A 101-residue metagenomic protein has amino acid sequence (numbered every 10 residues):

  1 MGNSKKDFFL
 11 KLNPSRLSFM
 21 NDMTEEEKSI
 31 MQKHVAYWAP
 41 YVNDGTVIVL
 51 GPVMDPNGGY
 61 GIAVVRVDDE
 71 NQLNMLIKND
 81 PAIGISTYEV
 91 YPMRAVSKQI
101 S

Functional and structural regions predicted by a protein language model:
M1-S101: Conserved, structured core segments of small domains
